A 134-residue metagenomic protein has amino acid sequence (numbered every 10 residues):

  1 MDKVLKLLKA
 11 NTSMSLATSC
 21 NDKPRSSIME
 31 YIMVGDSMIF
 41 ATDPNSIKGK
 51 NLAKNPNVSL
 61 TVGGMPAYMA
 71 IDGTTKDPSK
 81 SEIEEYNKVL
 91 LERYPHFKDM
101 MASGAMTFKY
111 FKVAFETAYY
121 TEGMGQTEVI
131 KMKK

Functional and structural regions predicted by a protein language model:
M1-S15, M132-K133: Extreme N-terminal tail/first-helix region
V4, T12, D36, A67 (+1 more regions): A generic secondary-structure signal marking the coil-to-beta-strand transition
L8-K9, A53-K54, L91: Alpha-helix boundary recognition
N11-P44, K50-L52, V58-V62, A70-D72: Short beta-strand segments
T12-S13, N57, P95, A118: Generic structural signal for secondary-structure transition and capping sites
A67-K134: Charged, gly/pro-rich active-site loop segments
